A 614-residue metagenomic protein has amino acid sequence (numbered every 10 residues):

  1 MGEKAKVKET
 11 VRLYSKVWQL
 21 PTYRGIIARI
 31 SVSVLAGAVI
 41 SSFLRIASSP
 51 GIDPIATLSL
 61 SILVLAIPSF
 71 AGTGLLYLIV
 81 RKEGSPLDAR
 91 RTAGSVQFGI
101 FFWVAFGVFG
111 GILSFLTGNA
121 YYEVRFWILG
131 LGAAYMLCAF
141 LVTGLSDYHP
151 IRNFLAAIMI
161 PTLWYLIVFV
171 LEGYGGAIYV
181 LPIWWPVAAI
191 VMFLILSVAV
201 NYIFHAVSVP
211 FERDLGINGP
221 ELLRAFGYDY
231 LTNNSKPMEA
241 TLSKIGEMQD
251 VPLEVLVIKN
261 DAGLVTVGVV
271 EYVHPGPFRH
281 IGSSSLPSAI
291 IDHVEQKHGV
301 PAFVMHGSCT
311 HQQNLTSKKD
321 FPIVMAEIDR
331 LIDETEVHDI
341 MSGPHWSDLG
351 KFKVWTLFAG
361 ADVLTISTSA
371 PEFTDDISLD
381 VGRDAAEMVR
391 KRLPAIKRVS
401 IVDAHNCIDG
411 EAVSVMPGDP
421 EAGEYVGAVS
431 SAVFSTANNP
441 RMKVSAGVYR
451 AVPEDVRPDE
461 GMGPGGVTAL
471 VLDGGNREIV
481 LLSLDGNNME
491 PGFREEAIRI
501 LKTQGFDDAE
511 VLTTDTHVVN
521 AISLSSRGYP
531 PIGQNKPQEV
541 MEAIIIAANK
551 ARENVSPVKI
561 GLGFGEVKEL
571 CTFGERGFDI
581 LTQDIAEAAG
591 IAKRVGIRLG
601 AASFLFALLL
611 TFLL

Functional and structural regions predicted by a protein language model:
G2-L614: Terminal domain-initiation and capping elements
